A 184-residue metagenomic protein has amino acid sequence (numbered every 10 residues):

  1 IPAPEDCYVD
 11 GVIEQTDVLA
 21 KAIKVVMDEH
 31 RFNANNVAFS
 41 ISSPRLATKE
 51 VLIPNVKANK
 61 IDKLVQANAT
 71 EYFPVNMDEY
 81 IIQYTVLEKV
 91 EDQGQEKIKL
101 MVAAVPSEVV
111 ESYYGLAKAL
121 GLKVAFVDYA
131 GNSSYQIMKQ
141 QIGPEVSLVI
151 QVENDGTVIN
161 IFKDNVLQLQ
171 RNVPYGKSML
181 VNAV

Functional and structural regions predicted by a protein language model:
I1-D28, A183: N-terminal phosphate-binding loop and adjacent alpha-helix
I1-P4, N35-S42, M138-M179, V184: Gly/Thr-rich phosphate-binding beta-strand-loop-beta motif of the actin/hexokinase/Hsp70
V12-I13, I53, M101, R171: Short acidic/polar beta-strand-loop edge motifs in secreted extracellular and Gram-negative envelope-associated
V18-L19, I23-R31, L46, I61 (+4 more regions): Cytosolic/nucleoplasmic/matrix-facing N-terminal domains/tails of membrane-anchored or organelle-targeted proteins
V25-E29, N68-E71, L116, V184: Amphipathic alpha-helical regulatory segments at dimerization interfaces that relay allosteric signals between sensory
R31-N33, G94, Q151: Solvent-exposed loop and beta-edge segments used for protein-protein assembly and interaction
N36-Q140: Active-site neighborhood for divalent-cation/phosphate handling
